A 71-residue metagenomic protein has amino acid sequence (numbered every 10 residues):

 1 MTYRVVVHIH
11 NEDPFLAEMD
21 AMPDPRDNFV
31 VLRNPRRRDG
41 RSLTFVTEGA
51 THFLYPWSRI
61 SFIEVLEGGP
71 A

Functional and structural regions predicted by a protein language model:
T2-A71: Conserved RNA-binding domains used in RNP assembly and mRNA/RNA metabolism
